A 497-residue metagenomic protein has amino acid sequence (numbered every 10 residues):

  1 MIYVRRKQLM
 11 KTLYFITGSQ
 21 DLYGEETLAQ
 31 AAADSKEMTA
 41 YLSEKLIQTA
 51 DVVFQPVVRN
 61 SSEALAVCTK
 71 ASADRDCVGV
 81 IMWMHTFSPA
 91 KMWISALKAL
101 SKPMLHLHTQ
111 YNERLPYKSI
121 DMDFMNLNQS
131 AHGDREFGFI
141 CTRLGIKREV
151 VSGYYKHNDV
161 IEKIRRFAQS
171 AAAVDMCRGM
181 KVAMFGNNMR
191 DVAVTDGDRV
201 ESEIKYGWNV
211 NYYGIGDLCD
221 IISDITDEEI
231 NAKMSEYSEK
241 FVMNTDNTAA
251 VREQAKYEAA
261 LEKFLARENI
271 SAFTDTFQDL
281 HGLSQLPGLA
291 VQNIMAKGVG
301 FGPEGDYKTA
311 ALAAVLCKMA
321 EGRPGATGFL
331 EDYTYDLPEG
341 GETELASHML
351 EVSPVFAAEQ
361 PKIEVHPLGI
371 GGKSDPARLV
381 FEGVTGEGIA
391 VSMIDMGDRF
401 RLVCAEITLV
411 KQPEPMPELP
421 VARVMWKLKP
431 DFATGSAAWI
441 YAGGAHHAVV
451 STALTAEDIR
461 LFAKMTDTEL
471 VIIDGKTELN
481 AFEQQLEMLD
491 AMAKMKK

Functional and structural regions predicted by a protein language model:
M1-L9: Short, Lys/Arg-enriched N-terminal segments with co-localized hydrophobic residues within the first ~10-30 amino acids
M10, T49-V52, H108, N112-D246: Cap/lid and interdomain-hinge subdomains that line or gate substrate/regulatory clefts in soluble alpha/beta enzymes
M10-Q30, G179-N188: Short beta-strand segments enriched in small/hydrophobic residues
A29-K45: Short catalytic helix/loop segments, enriched in acidic residues and glycine and frequently bearing histidine
L46-D74, D220-E229: N-terminal beta-loop-helix "entrance" segment that forms/cooperates in small-molecule cofactor or anionic ligand
A64-C77, I94-A96, A259-R267: Short, well-structured alpha-helical segments in soluble
H85, K102, H108, L115-I120 (+5 more regions): Anaerobic metallocofactor- and corrinoid-dependent redox/one-carbon enzyme cores, especially those from methanogenesis
L100-M104, I146: A short helix->loop->beta-strand "cap" motif at the edges of active sites that frequently abuts
